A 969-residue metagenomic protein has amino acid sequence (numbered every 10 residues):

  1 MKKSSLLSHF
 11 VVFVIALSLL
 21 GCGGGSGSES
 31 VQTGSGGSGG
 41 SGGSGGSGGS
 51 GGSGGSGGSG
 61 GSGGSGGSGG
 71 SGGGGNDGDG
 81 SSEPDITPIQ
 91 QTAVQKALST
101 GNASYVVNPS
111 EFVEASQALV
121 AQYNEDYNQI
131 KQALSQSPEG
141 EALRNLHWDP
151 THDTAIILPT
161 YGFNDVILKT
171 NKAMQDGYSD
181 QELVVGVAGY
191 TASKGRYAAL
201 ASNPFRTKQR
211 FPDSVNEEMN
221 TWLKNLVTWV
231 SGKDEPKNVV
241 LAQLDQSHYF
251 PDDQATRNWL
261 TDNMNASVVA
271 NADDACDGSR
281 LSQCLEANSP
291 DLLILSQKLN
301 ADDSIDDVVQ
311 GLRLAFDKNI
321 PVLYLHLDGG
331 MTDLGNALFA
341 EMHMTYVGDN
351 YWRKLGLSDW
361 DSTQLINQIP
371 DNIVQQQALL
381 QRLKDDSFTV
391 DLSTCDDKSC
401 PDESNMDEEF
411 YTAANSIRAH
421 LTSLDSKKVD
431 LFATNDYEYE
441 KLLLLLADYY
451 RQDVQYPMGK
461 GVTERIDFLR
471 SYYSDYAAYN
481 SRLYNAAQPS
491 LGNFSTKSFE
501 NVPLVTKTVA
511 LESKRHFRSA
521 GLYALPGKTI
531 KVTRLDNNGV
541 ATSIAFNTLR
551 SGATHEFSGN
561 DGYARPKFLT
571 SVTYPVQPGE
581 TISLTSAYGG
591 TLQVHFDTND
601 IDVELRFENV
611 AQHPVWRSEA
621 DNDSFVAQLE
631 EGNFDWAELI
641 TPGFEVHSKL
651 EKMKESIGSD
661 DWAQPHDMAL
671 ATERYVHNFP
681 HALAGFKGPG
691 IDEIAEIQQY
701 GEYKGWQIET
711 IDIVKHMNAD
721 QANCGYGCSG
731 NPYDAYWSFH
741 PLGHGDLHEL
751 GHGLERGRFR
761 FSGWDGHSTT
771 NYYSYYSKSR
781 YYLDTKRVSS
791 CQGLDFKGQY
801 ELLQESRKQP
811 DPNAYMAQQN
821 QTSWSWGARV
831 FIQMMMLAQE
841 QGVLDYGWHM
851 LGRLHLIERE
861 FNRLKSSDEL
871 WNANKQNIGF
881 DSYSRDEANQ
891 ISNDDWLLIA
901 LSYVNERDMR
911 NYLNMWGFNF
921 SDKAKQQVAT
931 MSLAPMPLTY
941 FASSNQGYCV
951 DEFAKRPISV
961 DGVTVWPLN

Functional and structural regions predicted by a protein language model:
L17-P88: Bacterial Sec-dependent N-terminal signal peptides
T87, Q95-S99, T170, D176-Q181 (+2 more regions): Helical hinge/lid and interdomain linker segments adjacent to catalytic or ligand-binding clefts that mediate domain
Q91-K194, P251-N258, D262, A266 (+2 more regions): Catalytic beta-strand/loop cores that center a nucleophilic Ser/Cys/Thr and support acyl-enzyme chemistry
I369, L444, D448-F494, Q876-N969: Beta/coil-rich, acidic/histidine-enriched accessory regions frequently appended to metallopeptidases
D371-D386, P401-M406, V646, Y800-A924: Active-site-proximal alpha-helical
S474-P614: Beta-strand-enriched, solvent-exposed domains that form extended recognition/catalytic surfaces
G590-T591, D597-P642, K652: Exposed low-complexity, polar/acidic, P/S/T/G-rich flexible segments that act as propeptides, protease-susceptible
F625-A627, E631-E840: Catalytic cores of extracellular degradative/oxidative enzymes
